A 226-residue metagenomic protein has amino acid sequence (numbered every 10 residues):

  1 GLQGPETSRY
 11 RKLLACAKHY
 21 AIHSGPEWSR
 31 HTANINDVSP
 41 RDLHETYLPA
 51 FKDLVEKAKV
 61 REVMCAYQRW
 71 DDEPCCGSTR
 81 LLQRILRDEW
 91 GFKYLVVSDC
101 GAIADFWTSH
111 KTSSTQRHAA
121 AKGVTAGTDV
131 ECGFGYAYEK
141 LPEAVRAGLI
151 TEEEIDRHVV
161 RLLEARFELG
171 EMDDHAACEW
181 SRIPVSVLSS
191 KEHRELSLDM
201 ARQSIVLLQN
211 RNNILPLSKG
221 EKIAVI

Functional and structural regions predicted by a protein language model:
G1-I226: Glycoside hydrolase catalytic-domain context in secreted enzymes
